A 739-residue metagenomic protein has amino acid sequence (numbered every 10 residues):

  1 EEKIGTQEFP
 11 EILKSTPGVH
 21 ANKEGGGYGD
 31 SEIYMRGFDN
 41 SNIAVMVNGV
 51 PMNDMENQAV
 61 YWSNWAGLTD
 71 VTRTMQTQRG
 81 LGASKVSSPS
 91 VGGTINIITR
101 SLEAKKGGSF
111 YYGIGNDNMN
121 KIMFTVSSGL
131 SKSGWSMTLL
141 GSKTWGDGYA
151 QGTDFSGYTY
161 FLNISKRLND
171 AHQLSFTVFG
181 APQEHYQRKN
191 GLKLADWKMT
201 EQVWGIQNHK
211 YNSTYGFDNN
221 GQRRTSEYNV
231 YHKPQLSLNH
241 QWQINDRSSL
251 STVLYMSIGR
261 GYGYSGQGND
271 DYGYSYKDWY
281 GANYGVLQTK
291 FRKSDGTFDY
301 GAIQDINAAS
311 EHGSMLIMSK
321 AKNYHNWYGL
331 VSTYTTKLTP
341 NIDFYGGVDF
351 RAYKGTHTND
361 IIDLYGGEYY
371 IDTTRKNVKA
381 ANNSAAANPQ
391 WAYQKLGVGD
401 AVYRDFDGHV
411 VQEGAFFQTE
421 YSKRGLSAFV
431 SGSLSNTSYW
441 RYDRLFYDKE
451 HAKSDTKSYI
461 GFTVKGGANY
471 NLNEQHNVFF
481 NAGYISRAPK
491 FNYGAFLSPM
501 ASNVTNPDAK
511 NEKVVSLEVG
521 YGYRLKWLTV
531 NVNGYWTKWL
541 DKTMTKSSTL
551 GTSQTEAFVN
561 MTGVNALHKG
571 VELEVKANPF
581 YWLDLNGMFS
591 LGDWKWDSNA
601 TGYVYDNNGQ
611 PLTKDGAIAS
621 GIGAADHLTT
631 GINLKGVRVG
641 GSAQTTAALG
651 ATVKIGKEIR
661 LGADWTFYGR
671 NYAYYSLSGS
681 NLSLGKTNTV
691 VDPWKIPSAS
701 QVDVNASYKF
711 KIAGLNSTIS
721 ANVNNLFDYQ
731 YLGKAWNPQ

Functional and structural regions predicted by a protein language model:
P10-P51, G67, R73: Extracytoplasmic beta-strand/coil segments of soluble accessory domains associated with Gram-negative outer-membrane
E32, P51-R79, I98: Short acidic/polar hinge/loop motifs at secondary-structure boundaries that mediate gating or recognition
G107, I114-W145, A150-R188, Q235-N245 (+1 more regions): Transmembrane beta-barrel wall of Gram-negative outer-membrane proteins
S165, Q173-N239, Y264-K320, N383-L396: Acidic/polar loop-and-plug regions of large Gram-negative outer-membrane beta-barrel proteins
F179, Q222, F480, E512 (+3 more regions): Conserved C-terminal beta-signal and adjacent last beta-strands/turns of outer-membrane beta-barrel proteins
I317, D343-N473, T601: Signature of Gram-negative outer-membrane beta-barrel scaffolds
S438-L445, T456, Y470-L517, T529 (+4 more regions): Surface-exposed extracellular loop regions of Gram-negative outer-membrane beta-barrel proteins, predominantly
W536-K538, V559-L677: Gram-negative outer-membrane beta-barrel transporters
